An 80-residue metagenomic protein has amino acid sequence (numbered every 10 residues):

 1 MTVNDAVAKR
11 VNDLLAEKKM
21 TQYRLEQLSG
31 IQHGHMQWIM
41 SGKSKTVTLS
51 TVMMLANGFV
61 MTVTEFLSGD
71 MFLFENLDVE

Functional and structural regions predicted by a protein language model:
M1-M20: A short, Lys/Arg-rich alpha-helix, primarily the initiator
L15, E26, A56: The alpha-helix within a helix-turn-helix
L15, M40, T51, L67-D70: DNA major-groove recognition helix of helix-turn-helix
R24, H35, E65: Residues in the helix-turn-helix
I31-T46: Recognition helix of helix-turn-helix/homeodomain-like DNA-binding domains that insert into the DNA major groove
K43-N57: Short, basic-rich loop-to-helix N-cap that marks the start of a DNA-contacting helix
L67-E80: Short, charged recognition helix plus adjacent turn of helix-turn-helix-like nucleic-acid-binding domains
